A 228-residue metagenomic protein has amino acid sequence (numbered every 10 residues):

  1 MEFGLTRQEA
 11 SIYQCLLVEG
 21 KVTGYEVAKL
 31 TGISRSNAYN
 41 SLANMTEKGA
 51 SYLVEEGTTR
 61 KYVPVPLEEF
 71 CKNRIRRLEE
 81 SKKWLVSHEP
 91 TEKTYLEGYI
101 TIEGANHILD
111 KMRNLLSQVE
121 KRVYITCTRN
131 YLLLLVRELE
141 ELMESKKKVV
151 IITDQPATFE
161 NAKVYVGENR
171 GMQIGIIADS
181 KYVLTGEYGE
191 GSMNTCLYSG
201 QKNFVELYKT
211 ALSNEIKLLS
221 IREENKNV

Functional and structural regions predicted by a protein language model:
M1-Q8, T23, Y39, Y52-R76: Short, cationic-aromatic polyanion-contact patches
A10-G20: Short amphipathic alpha-helical interface segments
E26-T31: A short acidic, leucine-rich amphipathic alpha-helix
S41-M45: Alpha-helical DNA-recognition elements
G49: Glycine-centered, phosphate/nucleic-acid-interacting loop/turn motifs that mediate DNA/RNA or nucleotide
E68-L142, V150: PLD-like (HKD) phosphodiesterase/transphosphatidyltransferase domain
L133, E140-V228: C-terminal regulatory/effector modules of DNA-binding transcriptional regulators
